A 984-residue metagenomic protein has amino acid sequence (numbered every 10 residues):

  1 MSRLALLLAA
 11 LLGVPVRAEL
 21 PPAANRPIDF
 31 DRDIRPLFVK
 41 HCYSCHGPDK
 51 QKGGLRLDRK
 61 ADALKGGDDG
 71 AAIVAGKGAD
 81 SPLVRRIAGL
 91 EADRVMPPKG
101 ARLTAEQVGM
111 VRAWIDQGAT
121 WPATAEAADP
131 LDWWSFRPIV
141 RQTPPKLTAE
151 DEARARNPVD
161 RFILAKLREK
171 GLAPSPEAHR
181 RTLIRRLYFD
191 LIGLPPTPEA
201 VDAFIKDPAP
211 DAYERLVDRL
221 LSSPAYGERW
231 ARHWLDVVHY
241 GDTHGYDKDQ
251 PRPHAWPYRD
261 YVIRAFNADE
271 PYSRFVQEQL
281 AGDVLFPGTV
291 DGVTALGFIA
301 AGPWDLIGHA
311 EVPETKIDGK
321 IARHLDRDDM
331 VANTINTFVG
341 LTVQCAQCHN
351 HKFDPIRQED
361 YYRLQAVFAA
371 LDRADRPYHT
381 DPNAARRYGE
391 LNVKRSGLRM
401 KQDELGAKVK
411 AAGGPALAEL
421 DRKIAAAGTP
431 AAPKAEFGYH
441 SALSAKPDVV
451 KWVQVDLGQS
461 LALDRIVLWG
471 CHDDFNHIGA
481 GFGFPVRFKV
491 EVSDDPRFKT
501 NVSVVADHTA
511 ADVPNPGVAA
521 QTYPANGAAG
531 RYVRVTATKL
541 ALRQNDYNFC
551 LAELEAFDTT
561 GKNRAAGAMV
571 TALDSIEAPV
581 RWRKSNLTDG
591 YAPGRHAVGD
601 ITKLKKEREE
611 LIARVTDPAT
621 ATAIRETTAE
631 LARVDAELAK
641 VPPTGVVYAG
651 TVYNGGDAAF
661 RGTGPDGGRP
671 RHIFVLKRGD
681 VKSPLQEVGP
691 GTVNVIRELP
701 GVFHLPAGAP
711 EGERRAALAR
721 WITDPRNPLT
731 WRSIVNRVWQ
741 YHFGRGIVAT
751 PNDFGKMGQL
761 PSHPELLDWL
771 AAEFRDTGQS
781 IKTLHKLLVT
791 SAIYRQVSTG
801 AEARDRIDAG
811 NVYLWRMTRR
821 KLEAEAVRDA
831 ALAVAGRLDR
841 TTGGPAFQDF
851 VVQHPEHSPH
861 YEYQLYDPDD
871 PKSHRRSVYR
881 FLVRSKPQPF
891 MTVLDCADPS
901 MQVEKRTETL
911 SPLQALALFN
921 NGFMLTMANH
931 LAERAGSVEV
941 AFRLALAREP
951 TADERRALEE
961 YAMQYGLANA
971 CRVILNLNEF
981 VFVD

Functional and structural regions predicted by a protein language model:
R3-P15: Bacterial N-terminal signal peptides
A18-D116, T120-A165, R181-R186, P196-F204 (+6 more regions): Solvent-exposed helix-loop boundary motif
G47-K50, G54-L57, P97-K99, V108 (+25 more regions): Short, solvent-exposed loop/turn and secondary-structure capping segments
M96, Y246, A268, G297 (+6 more regions): Active-site histidine-acidic residue metal-binding/catalytic motifs, centered on HxH/HExxH-like signatures
D151-R186, D190-A225, Y240-P287, P355 (+7 more regions): Primarily short, surface-exposed interaction patches in extracytoplasmic proteins
V262-F266, I335, G517-Y532, E773-R775: Short, surface-exposed tryptophan/glycine-enriched loops that mediate extracellular molecular recognition
P433-V502, G517-A621, R625-E626, R633 (+1 more regions): Aromatic, loop-rich ligand-recognition surfaces of beta-strand-rich domains
A970: Globin-like tetrapyrrole-binding proteins
